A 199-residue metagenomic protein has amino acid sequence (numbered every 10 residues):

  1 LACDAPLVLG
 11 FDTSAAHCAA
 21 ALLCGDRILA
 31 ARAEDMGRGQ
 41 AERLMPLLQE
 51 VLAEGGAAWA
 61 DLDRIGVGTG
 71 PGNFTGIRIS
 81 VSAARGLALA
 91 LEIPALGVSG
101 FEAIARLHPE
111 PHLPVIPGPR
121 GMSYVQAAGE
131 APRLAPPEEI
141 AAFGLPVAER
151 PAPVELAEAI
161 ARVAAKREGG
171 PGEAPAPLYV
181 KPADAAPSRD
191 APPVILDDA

Functional and structural regions predicted by a protein language model:
L1-I28, G37-E42, L96-A199: Oxyanion-binding and handling regions
M36-A53: N-terminal phosphate-binding loop and adjacent alpha-helix
L48, A84, F101: Generic structural marker for isolated residues within well-ordered, non-membrane alpha-helices of soluble domains
L48-R64: Phosphate/pyrophosphate-binding loops at sites that engage ATP/ADP/AMP, CoA/4′-phosphopantetheine, polyphosphate
Q49-E50, L89, R162, K166: Short glycine/serine- and small hydrophobic-enriched flexible loop segments
G55-A60, A88-V98: Phosphate-handling active-site elements
R64-P94: DPxDG-like acidic metal-binding loop motif
